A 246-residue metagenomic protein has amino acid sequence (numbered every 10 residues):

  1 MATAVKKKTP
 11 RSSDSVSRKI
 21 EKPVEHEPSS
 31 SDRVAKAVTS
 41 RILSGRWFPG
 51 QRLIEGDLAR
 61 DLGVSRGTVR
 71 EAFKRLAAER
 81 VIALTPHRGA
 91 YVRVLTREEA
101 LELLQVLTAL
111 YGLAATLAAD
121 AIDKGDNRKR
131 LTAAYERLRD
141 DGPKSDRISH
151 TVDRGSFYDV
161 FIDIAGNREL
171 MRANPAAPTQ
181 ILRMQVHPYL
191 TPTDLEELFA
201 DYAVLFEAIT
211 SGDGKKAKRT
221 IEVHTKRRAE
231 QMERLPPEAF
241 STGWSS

Functional and structural regions predicted by a protein language model:
M1-D120, E233-S246: Short linear motifs at protein or domain termini
A2, K6, L190-S246: C-terminal regulatory/effector modules of DNA-binding transcriptional regulators
K22, R97-L101, A118-D123, D141-S145 (+3 more regions): A ubiquitous short alpha-helical element
H26, S30, E102-V106, D123-R130 (+3 more regions): A generic short alpha-helical patch detector that favors 3-5-residue windows in or near N-terminal regions
R70, A121-K124, S149-H150, L170 (+2 more regions): Juxtamembrane/interface motifs at transmembrane-helix termini
H87, L110, A133, E197-A200: Alpha-helix N-cap/N′ positions at the starts of helices
G125-H187, A200-A208, K216-R228: Conserved amphipathic alpha-helical segments that form helical-bundle/coiled-coil interaction surfaces
